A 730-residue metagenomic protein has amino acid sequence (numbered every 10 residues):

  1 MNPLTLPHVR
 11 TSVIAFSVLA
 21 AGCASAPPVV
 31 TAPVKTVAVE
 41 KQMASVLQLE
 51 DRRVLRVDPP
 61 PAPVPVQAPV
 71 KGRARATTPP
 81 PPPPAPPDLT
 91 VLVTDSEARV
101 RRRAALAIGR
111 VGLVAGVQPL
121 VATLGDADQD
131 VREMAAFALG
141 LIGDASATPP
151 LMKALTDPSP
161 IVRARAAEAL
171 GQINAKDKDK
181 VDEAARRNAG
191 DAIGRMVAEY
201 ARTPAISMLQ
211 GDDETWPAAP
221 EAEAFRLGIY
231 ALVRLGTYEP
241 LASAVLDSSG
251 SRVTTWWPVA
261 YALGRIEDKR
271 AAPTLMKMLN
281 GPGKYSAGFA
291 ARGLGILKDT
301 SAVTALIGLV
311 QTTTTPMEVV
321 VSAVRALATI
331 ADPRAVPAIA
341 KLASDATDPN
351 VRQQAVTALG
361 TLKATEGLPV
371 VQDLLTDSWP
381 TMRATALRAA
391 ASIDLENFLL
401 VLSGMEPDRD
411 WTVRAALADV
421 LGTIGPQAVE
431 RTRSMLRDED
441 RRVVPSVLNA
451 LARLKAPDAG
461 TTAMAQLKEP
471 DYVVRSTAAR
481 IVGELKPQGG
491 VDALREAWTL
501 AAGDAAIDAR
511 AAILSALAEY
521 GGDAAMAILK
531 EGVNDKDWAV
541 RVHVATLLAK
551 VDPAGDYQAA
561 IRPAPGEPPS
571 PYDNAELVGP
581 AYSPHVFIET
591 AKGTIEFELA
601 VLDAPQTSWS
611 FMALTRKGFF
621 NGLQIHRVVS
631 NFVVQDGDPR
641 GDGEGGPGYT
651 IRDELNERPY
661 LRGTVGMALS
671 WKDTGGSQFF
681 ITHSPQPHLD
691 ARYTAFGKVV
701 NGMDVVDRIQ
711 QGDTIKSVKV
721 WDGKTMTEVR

Functional and structural regions predicted by a protein language model:
N2-V13: Bacterial N-terminal signal peptides that target proteins for export
T11-G22: Bacterial N-terminal signal peptides
A24-A26: Bacterial signal peptide processing site
A32-P83, V91, R99-V114, P119-A122 (+25 more regions): Structural detector for internal amphipathic alpha-helices that build alpha-solenoid repeat scaffolds
V93, L124, L155, V197 (+12 more regions): A conserved position within tetratricopeptide repeats
S96-E97, A127-D128, P158-S159, A201 (+11 more regions): Short inter-helical turns and helix N-cap capping residues of alpha-solenoid HEAT/ARM repeat scaffolds
A189-I193, A242-L246, V401-L402, T432 (+3 more regions): Alpha-helical repeat scaffolds
V473, D492, E496-D508, A512-R730: Cyclophilin-like peptidyl-prolyl cis-trans isomerases
